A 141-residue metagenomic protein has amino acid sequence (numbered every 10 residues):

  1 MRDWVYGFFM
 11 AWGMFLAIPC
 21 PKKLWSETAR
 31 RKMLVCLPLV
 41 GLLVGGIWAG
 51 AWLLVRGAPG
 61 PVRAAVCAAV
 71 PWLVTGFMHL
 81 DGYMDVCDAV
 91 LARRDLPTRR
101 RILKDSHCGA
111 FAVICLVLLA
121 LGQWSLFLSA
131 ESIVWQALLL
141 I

Functional and structural regions predicted by a protein language model:
M1-W25: Membrane-proximal soluble regions of multi-pass membrane proteins
A11-F15, A69, L103, I114: Short alpha-helical scaffolding segments that buttress acidic/His motifs in well-ordered protein cores
A17-P21, R56, E131: Short helix-capping/hinge motifs at transmembrane helix termini and TM-loop junctions
P19-L24, M78, P97-T98: C-terminal ends of transmembrane helices
E27-T28, D81: A short, glycine- and basic residue-enriched loop/turn that sits immediately adjacent to a domain's principal
R30-W48, A89-L140: Multi-pass membrane catalytic core of lipid/isoprenoid biosynthesis enzymes
V35-C87, W135-L140: Membrane-embedded alpha-helical segments that form the functional core of polytopic membrane enzymes, especially those
